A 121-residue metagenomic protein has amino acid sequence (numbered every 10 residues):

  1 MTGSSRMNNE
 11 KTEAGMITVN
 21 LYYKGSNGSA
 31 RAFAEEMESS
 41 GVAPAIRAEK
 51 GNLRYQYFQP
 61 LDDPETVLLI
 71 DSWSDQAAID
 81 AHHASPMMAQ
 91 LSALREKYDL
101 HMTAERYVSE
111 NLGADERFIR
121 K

Functional and structural regions predicted by a protein language model:
G3-A14, Q56-E65, Q90-K121: Glycine-rich beta-strand-turn "strand-cap" elements at beta-sheet edges
M16, Y22, S26, E38-S39 (+1 more regions): N-terminal/domain-start segments enriched in small and hydrophobic, helix-friendly residues, covering either
I17-K24, R54-A84: Short, well-ordered beta-strand segments in beta-rich or mixed alpha/beta enzyme and ligand-binding folds
G25-N27, D75, V108-E110: Non-catalytic surface loops within mature trypsin-like serine protease
S29-L53, M87-L91: Short amphipathic alpha-helical segments
R31-F33, E65-V67, I79, A114-E116: Short acidic, gly/pro-rich beta-turn/loop elements at beta-sheet edges and active-site/ligand-binding grooves
E35-E38, K50, A81-A84, T103 (+2 more regions): A beta-strand edge to alpha-helix "cap/lid" segment located at domain peripheries
